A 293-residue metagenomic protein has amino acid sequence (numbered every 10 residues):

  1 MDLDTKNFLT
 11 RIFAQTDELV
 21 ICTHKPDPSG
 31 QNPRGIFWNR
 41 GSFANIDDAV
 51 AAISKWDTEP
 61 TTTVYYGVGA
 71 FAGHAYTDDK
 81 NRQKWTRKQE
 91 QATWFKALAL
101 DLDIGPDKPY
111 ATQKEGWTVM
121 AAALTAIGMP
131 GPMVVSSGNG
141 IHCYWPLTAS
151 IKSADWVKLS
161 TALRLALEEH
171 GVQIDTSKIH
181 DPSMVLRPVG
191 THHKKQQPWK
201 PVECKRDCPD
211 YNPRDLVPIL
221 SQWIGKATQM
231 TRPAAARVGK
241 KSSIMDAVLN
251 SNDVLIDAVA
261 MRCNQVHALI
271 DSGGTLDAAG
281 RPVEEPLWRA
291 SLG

Functional and structural regions predicted by a protein language model:
M1-N139, P146-L165, A236-K241, V254 (+2 more regions): Signature for HUH/AEP ssDNA processing cores
G35, E203-S251: Long, charge-rich alpha-helical interaction segments
Y65-G69, E168-H180: Conserved short beta-strand edge segments in small beta-sheet-based binding/regulatory domains
V68, G190, L287-G293: Short, hydrophobic/amphipathic alpha-helical patches that form generic packing surfaces within helical domains
W85-K88, P130-P132, I174-D175, S272-P282 (+1 more regions): Generic recognition of flexible, low-complexity loop/linker segments
K96-L98, I141, M184-L186, W288-A290: Structural beta-strand/beta-sheet cores of well-ordered domains, especially the beta-sheet scaffolds that support
H142-I151, I174-K200: Short, conserved secondary-structure transition motifs
A166-H170, I244-P282: Short amphipathic alpha-helical segments and their helix-coil junctions
